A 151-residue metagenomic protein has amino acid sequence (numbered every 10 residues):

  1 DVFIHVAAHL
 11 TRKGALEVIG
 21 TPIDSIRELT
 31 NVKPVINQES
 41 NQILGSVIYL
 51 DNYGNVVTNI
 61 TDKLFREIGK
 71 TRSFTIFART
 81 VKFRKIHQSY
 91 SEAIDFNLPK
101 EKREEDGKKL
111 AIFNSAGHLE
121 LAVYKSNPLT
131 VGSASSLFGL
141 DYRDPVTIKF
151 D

Functional and structural regions predicted by a protein language model:
D1-K70: Anionic-ligand-binding alpha/beta catalytic cores of soluble enzymes and soluble regulatory domains that recognize
S40-Q42, A116, R143: A general secondary-structure signal for short beta-strands and their flanking turns/coil in non-transmembrane regions
N59-G139: A conserved acidic, glycine/proline-rich C-terminal tail/linker
G139-D151: Short, basic/aromatic-enriched C-terminal tail that caps enzymatic domains
